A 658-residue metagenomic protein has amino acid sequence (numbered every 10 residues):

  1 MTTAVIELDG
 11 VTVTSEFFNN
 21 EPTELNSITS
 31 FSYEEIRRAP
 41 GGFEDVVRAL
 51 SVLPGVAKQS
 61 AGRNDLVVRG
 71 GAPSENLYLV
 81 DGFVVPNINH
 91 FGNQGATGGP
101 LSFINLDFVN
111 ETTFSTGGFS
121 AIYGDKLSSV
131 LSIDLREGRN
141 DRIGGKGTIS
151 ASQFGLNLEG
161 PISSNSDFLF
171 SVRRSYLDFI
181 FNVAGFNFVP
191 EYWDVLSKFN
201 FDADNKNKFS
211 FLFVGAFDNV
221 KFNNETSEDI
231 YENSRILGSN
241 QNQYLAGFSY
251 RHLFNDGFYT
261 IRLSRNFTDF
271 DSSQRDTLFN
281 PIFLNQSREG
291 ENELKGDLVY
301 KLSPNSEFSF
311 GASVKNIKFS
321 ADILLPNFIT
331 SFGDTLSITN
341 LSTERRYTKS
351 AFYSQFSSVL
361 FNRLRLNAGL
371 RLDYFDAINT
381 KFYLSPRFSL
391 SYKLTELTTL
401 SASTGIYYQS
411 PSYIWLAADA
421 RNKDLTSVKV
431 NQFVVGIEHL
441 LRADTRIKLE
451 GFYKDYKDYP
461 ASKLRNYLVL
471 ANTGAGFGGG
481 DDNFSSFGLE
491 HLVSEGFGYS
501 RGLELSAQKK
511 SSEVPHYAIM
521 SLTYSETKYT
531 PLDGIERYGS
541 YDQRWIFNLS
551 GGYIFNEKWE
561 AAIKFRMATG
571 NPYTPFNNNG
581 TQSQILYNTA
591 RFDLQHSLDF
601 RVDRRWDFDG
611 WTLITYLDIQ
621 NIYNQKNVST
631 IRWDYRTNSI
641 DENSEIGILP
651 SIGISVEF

Functional and structural regions predicted by a protein language model:
M1-F43, P73-E75, D81: Short, acidic, small-residue-rich periplasmic hinge/interaction motif at the N-terminus of Gram-negative outer-membrane
A39-N87, N110-E111: Extracytoplasmic beta-strand/coil segments of soluble accessory domains associated with Gram-negative outer-membrane
V84-F114: Short acidic/polar hinge/loop motifs at secondary-structure boundaries that mediate gating or recognition
I88-N89, G95, D269-D271, S320-F332 (+5 more regions): Surface-exposed extracellular loop regions of Gram-negative outer-membrane beta-barrel proteins, predominantly
L177-F179, F188, K208-F254, Y259 (+1 more regions): Flexible loop and strand-edge segments within Gram-negative outer membrane beta-barrel domains
S287, E291-K295, N340-R346, T426 (+2 more regions): Outer membrane beta-barrel strand-and-loop segments of large Gram-negative receptors, especially TonB-dependent
D455, N483-G570, P575: Gram-negative outer-membrane beta-barrel transporters
K457, L464, M567-N579, R604-F658: C-terminal beta-signal and adjacent terminal beta-strands/loops of Gram-negative outer-membrane beta-barrel proteins
